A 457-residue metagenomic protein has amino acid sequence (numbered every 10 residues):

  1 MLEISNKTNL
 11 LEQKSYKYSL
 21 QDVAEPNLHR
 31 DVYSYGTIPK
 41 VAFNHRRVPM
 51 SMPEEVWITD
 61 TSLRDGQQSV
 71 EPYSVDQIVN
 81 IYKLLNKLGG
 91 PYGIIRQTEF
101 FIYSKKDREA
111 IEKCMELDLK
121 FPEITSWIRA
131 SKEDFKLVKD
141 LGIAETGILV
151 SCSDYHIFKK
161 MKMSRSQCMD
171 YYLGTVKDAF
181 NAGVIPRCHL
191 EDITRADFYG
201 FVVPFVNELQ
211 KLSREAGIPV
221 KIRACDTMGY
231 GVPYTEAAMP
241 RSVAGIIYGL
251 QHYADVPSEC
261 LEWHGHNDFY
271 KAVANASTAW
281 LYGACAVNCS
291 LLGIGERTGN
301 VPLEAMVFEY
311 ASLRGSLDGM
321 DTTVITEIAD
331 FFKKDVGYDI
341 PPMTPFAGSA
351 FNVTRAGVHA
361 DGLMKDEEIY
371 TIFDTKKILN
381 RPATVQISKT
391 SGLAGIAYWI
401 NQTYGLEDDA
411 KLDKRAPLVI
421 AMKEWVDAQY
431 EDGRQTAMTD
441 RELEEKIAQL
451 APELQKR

Functional and structural regions predicted by a protein language model:
S5-R64, G315-R457: A mid-to-C-terminal "edge-of-domain" accessory segment
V48, P53-I58, E71-I94, K113 (+3 more regions): Alpha/beta enzyme core
R64, F101-K105, W127-S131, S151-S153 (+4 more regions): Active-site beta-loop-alpha junctions enriched in small/polar residues
Q68-E71, F100-F101, I124, I128 (+12 more regions): Hydrophobic alpha-helical scaffolding
I94-F101, S151, A286-V287: Divalent metal-dependent hydrolysis catalytic cores, especially in the metallo-beta-lactamase
I102-W127, S131-L137: N-terminal active-site wall of soluble small-molecule enzyme domains
E123-T125, G147, A286-C289: Short hydrophobic alpha-helical runs that function as membrane-insertion/retention elements
T227-I372: Catalytic alpha/beta core domains of metabolic enzymes, predominantly
